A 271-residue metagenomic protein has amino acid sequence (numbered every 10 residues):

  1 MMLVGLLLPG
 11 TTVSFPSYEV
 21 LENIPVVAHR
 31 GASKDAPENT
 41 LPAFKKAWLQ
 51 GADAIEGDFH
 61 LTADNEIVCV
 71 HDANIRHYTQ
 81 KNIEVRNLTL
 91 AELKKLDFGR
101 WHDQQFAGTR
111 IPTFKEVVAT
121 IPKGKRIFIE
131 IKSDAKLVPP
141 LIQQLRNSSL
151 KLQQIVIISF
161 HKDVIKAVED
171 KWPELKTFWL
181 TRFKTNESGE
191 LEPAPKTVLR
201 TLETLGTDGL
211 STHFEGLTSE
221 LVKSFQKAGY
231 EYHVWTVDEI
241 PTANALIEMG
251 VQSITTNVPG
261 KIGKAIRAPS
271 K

Functional and structural regions predicted by a protein language model:
M1-K271: Phosphate-group recognition and catalysis centered on beta-loop-alpha active-site segments
